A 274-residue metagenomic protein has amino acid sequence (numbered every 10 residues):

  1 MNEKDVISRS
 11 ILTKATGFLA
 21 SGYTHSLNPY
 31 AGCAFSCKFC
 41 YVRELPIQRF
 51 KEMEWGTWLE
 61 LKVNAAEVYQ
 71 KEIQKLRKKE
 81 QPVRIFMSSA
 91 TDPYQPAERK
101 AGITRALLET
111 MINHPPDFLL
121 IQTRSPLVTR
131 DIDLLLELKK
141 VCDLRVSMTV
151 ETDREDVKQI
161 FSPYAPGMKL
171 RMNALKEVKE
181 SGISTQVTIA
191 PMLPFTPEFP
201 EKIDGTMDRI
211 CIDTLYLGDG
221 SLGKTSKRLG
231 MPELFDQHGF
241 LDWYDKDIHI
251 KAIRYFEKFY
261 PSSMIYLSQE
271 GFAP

Functional and structural regions predicted by a protein language model:
M1-A34, K38-R145, E151-D156, M168 (+1 more regions): Conserved Radical SAM active-site core
N2-I7, T13, L193-P274: Auxiliary Fe-S-binding modules of radical SAM enzymes
R84-F86, F118-L120, D143-S147, S184-T188 (+2 more regions): Structural preference for beta-strand elements that scaffold enzyme active sites
A90-D92, R124-P126, T149-D153, A190-M192 (+2 more regions): Active-site beta-loop-alpha junctions enriched in small/polar residues
P96, A101, L134-M148, P197-C211 (+1 more regions): Short, electropositive alpha-helical surface patch
I103, A165-E177, I248: Glycine-rich S-adenosyl-L-methionine
L136-K140, M172-G182, R254-P261: Surface-exposed amphipathic alpha-helices with a cationic face
Y164, A174-P197, D242: Conserved strand-turn element in the central/C-terminal portion of the radical SAM core barrel that lines
